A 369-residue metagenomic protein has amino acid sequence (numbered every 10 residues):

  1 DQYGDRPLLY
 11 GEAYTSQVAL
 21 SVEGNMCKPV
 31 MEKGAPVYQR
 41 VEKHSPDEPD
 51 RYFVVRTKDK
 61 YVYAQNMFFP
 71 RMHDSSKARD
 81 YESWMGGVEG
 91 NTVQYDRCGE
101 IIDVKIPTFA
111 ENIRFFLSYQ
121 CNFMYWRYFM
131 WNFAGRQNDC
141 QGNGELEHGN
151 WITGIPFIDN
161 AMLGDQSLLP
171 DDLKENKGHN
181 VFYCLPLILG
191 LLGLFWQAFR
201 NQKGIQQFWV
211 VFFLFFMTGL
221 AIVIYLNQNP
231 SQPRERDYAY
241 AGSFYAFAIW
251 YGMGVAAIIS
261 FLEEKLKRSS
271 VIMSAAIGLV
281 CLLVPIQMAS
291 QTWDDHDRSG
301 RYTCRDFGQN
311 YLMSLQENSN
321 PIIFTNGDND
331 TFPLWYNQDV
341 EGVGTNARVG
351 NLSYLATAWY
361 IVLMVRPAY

Functional and structural regions predicted by a protein language model:
D1-L187, L194: Lumenal/periplasmic acceptor-binding loop at the mouth of the active site in multi-pass, GT-C-fold membrane enzymes
N176-H179, G204-Q207, V223-A241, D297-R298: Membrane-interface catalytic loops of GT-C/OST-like multi-pass glycosylation enzymes that act
Y183-K203, A257: Hydrophobic, aromatic-rich transmembrane alpha-helices and their immediate juxtamembrane boundary segments
N201-F215, V271-A275: Membrane-interfacial loop-to-transmembrane alpha-helix junctions, especially the N-terminal start
Q232-A257: Hydrophobic/aromatic-rich transmembrane helices and adjacent perimembrane loops
M253-M288: Signature aromatic-anchored transmembrane alpha helix within multi-pass, membrane-resident enzymes that catalyze glycan
D297-V343: Extracytoplasmic
V343-Y369: Luminal/periplasmic acceptor-recognition loop/helix of membrane-associated glycosyltransferases
